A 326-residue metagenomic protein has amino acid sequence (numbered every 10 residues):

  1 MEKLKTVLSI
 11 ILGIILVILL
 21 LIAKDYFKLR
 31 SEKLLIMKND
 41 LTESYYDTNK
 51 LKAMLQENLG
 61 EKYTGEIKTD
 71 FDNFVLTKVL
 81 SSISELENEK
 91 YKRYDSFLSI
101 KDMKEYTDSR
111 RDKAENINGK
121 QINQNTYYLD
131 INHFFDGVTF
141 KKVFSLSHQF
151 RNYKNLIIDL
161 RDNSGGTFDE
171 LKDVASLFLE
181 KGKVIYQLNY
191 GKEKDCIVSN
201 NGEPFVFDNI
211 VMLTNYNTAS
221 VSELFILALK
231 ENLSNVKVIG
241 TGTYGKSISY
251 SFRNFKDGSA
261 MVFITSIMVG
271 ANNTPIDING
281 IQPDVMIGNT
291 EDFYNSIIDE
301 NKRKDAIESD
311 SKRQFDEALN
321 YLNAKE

Functional and structural regions predicted by a protein language model:
M1-G165, D169, D173, E180-V184 (+2 more regions): Flexible, low-complexity junctional segments that flank or bridge functional domains
R110-K113, K120-Q124, Q149-R151, E203-F207 (+5 more regions): Extracellular/periplasmic catalytic domains that process cell-envelope and extracellular macromolecules
D112-A114, G119, S164-N217, S247-R253 (+2 more regions): Gly/Ser/Thr-rich loop/hinge elements
L160, T214, G240: Short beta-strand/turn micro-motifs composed of small residues that flank or help shape donor/cofactor-binding pockets
N217-A219, N232-K246: Short, well-structured beta-strand/strand-turn elements
L224-L227: Glycine-rich flap/beta-hairpin and adjacent strands of clan AA aspartyl proteases
D284, E291-E326: Low-complexity, Gly/Ser/Thr/Pro-rich intrinsically disordered linker/tail segments
